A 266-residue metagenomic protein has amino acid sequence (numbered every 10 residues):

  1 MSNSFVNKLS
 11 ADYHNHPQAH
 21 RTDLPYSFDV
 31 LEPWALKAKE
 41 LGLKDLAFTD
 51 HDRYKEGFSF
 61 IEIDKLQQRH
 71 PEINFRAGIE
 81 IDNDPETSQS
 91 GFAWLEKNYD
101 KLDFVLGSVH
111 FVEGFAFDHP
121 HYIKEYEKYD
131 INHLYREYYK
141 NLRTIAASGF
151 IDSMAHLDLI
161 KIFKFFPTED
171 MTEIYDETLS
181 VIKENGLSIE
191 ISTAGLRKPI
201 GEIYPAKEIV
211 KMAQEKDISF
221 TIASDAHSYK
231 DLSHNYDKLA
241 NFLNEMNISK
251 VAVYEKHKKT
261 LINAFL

Functional and structural regions predicted by a protein language model:
M1-P85, Q89-K97, S153, F163-E173 (+7 more regions): An N-terminally biased module of ancient metal coordination in phosphate/nucleic-acid-related enzymes
L9-A11, T22-L24, S59, T87-N132 (+1 more regions): N-proximal accessory regions
Q18-T22, G57, V109-K216: Domain-core and long-helix interface of multi-subunit machines
L43, L102, F150-I151, I248: A structural motif
F75-A77, I189, V251: Generic structural signal for residues in well-ordered beta-strands
N244-K250, Y254, K258-L266: C-terminal regulatory/interaction regions
